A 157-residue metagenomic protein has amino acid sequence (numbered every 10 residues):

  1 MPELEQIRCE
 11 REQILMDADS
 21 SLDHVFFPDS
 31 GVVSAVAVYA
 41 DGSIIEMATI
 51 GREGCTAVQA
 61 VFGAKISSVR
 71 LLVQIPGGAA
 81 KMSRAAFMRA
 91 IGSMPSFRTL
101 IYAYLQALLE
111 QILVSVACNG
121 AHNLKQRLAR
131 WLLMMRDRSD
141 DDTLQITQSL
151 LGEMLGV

Functional and structural regions predicted by a protein language model:
M1-R11: Short proline/glycine- and basic residue-enriched helix-capping loop/turn segments at helix->loop/beta transitions
L4, L22-D23, D142: Short loop/turn microsegments at loop-to-beta-strand junctions
I7, F26, A48, L72 (+3 more regions): Residues that recognize and position ribonucleotide moieties
Q13-P76: Cyclic nucleotide-binding regulatory domains
S30, A85-A86, S149: Alpha-helix/helix-capping structural signal
A48-Q106, E110, V114: Cyclic-nucleotide recognition modules
I75-P76, I91-V157: Polybasic "coupling" helices that flank or enter modular domains
